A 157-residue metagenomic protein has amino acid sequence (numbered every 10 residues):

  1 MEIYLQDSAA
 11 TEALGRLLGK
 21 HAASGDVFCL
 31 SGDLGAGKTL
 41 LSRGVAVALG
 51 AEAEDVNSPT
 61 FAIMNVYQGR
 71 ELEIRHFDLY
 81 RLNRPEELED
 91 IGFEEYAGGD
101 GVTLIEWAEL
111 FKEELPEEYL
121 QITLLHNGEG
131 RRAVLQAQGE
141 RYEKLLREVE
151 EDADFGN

Functional and structural regions predicted by a protein language model:
M1, E86-L88, E94-N157: Short phosphate-coordinating micro-motif centered on Lys-Gly-acidic
M1-L17: N-terminal pre-Walker A segment at the start of P-loop NTPase domains
L18-G25: Phosphate-binding P-loop
V27-C29: Short hydrophobic/aromatic beta-strand immediately N-terminal to the Walker A/P-loop
S31-D33: P-loop (Walker A) phosphate-binding loop of NTP-binding proteins
K38: Conserved lysine of the Walker
A51-Y67: Short beta-strand-centered segment that lines the nucleotide-binding/catalytic pocket of NTP-utilizing
